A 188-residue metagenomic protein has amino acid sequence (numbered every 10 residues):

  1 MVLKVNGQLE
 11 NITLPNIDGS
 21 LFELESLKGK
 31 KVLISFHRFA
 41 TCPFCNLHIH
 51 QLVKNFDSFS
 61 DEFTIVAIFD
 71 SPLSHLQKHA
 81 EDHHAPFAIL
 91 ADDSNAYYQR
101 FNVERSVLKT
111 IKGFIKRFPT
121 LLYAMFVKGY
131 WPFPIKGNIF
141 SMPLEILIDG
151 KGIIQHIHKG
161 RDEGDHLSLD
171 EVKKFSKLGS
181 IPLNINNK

Functional and structural regions predicted by a protein language model:
M1-L24: N-terminal "domain-start" segment that seeds a small globular fold
L24-V53: Short active-site neighborhood of thiol/selenol oxidoreductases, capturing the structured segment around
H37, F69, D149: Short beta-strand/turn micro-motifs composed of small residues that flank or help shape donor/cofactor-binding pockets
N46-L47, K78, L167-D170: Generic recognition of short, well-ordered alpha-helical segments
H48-R100: Structural microenvironment flanking redox-active thiols in thiol-disulfide oxidoreductases
D92-G164: Thiol/selenol-based redox catalytic cores and closely related redox-interacting motifs
E163-L178: A short, polar/charged loop-to-alpha-helix boundary motif
P182-K188: Cysteine/selenocysteine-centered motifs that mediate thiol-based redox chemistry or coordinate metal-sulfur cofactors
